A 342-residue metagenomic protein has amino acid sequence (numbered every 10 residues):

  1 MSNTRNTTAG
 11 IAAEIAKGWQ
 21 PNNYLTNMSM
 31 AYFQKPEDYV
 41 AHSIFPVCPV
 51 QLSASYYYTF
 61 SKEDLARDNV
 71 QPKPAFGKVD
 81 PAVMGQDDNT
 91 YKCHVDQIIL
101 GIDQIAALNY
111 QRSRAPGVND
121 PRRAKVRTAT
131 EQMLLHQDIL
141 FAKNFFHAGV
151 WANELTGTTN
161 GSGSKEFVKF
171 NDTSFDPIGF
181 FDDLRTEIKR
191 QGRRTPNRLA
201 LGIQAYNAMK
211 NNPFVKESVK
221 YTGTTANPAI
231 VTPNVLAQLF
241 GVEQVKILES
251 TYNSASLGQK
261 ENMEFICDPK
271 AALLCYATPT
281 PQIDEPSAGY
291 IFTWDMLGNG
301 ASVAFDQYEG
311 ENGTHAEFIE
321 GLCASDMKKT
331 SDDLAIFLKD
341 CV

Functional and structural regions predicted by a protein language model:
M1-S43, V303-V342: Protruding loop/beta-arch "assembly-hinge" segments enriched in small, turn-prone residues
L25-Q34, V40, F45, I266-I283: Short, hydrophobic/proline-enriched secondary-structure or compact coil segments at domain edges
Y32-G101: Assembly/oligomerization interface modules of large self-assembling protein complexes
G101-I105, L201-A205, S331: Helix N-cap / beta->alpha transition motif
A106-T195, I203-Y221, C341: Alpha-helical scaffold segments that mediate packing/assembly in large oligomeric complexes
E131, I230-P233, V303, V342: Short, cationic low-complexity segments
R194-F292: Extended oligomerization regions of viral-like shell subunits
T280-E320: C-terminal structured domain segments
